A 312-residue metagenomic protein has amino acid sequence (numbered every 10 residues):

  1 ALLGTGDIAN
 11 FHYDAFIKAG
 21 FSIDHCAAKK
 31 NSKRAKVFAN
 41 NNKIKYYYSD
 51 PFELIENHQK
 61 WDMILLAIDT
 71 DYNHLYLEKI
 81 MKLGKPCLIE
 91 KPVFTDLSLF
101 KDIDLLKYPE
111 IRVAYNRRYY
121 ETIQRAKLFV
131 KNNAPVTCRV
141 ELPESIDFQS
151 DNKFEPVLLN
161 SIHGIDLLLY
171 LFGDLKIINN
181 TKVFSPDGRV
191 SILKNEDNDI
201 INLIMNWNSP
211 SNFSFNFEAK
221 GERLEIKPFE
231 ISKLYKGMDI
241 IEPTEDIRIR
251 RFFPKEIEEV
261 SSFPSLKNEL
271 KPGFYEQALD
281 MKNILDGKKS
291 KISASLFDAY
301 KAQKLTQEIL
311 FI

Functional and structural regions predicted by a protein language model:
A1-N42: N-terminal Rossmann-like dinucleotide-binding module
A27, N41, E53, M63-L66 (+2 more regions): C-terminal helix-rich "cap/oligomerization" subdomain common to oxidoreductases
V37-K45, K101-K107: Short, conserved SAM-binding/catalytic segment of Class I S-adenosyl-L-methionine-dependent methyltransferases
Y46-D50: Short acidic-hydrophobic, aromatic-tinged amphipathic segments that line or gate anion-handling sites
I55, F94-F148: A contiguous active-site-proximal alpha/beta segment in oxidoreductase catalytic domains
M63-T70, H74-R118: Beta-strand-loop-alpha-helix segment that lines the small-molecule cofactor/substrate pocket of alpha/beta enzymes
I146-N216: Rossmann-like dinucleotide-binding domain that binds NAD(P)(H)
F184, N202-E276, I292: NAD(P)-dinucleotide binding in Rossmann-like oxidoreductases
